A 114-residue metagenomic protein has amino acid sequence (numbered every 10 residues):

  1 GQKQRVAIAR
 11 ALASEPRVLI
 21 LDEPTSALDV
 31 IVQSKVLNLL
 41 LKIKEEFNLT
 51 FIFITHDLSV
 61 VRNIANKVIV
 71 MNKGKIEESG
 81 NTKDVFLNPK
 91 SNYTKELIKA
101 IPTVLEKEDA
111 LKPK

Functional and structural regions predicted by a protein language model:
I8, V36: Hydrophobic anchor residue at the start of the ABC signature
A13-R17: A short, proline-enriched helix->beta-strand linker immediately N-terminal to the Walker B motif in ABC-type P-loop
L19-D22: Catalytic Walker B motif of ABC-type/P-loop ATPase nucleotide-binding domains
V61-N63: A short, surface-exposed alpha-helical micro-motif characterized by mixed small hydrophobic and charged/polar residues
S79-G80: ABC ATPase "signature
L87-K114: C-terminal boundary and immediately downstream tail of ABC-type ATPase nucleotide-binding domains
